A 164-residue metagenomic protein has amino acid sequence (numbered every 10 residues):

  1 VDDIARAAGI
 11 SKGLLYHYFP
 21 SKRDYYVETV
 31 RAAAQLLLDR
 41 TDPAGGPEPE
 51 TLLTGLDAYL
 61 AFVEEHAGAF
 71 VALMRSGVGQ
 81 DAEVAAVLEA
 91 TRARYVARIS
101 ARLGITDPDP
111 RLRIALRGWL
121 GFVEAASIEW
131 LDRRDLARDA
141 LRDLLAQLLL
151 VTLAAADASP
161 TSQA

Functional and structural regions predicted by a protein language model:
V1-D24, E28: Helix-turn-helix
D3, D24, T54, A58 (+3 more regions): Alpha-helical elements of Rossmann-like donor-binding domains used by nucleotide-donor carbohydrate transfer enzymes
F19, Y26-A33, V87-T91: Alpha-helical DNA-contacting segments of helix-turn-helix folds
T29-G55, I99: Amphipathic alpha-helical linker/stalk segments
P49-E64, G68, R113, R117 (+1 more regions): Amphipathic alpha-helical segments that line or abut small-molecule/effector binding pockets and mediate allosteric
A61-D109, R113, I128-D132, D139: Short secondary-structure transition hinges
D109-E129, A137-T152: Hydrophobic alpha-helical segments that form the core of small-molecule binding pockets and/or dimer interfaces
A158-A164: Actinobacteria-biased recognition of intrinsically disordered, low-complexity terminal regions
